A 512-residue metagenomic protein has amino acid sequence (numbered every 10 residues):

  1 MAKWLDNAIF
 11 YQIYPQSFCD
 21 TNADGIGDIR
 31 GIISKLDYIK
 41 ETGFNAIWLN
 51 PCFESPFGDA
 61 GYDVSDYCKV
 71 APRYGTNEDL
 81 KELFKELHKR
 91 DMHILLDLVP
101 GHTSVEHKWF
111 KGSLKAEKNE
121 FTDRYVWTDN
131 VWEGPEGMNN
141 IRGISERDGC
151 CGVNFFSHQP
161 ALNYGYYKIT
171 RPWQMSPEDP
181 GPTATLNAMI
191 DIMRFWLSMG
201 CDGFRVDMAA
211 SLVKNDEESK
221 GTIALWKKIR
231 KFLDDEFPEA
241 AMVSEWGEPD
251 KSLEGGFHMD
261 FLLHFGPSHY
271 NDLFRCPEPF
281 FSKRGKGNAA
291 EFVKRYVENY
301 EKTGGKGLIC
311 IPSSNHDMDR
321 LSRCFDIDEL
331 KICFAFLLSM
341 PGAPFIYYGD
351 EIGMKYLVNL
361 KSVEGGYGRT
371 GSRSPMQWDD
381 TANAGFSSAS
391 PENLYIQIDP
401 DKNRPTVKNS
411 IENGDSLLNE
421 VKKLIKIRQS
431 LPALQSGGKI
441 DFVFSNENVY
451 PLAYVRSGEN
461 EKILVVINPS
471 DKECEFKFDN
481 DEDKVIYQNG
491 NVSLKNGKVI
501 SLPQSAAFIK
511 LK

Functional and structural regions predicted by a protein language model:
A2-A184, S198, A209-G256, M376: Acidic/aromatic-lined carbohydrate-recognition and catalytic surfaces of CAZymes acting on diverse glycans
L5, E236, E248, L253-G256 (+5 more regions): Loop/helix patches that line or flank the sugar-binding groove of alpha-linked glycan CAZymes
G31-S34, E78-E82, A184, A188-D191 (+8 more regions): Generic recognition of stable, solvent-exposed alpha-helical segments in well-folded globular domains
V105-I141, W226, R230-P375, D380: Conserved alpha/beta catalytic core and glycan-binding cleft of carbohydrate-active enzymes
P182-F204: An active-site-proximal structural segment forming one wall of the substrate-binding cleft that immediately precedes
F204-M208, C333: Extended, hydrophobic alpha-helical segments in both membrane/secreted and soluble proteins
E473-N491: Beta-strand-rich binding/interaction modules
K495-K512: C-terminal beta-strand-rich structural cap/linker in extracellular carbohydrate-active enzymes
